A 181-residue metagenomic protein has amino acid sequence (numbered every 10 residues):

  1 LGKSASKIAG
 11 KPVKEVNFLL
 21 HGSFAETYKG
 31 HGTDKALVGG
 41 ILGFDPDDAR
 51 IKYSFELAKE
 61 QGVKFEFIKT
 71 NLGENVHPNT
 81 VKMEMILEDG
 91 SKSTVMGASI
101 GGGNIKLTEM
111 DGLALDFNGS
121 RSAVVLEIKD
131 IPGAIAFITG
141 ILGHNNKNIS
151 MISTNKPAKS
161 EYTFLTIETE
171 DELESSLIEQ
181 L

Functional and structural regions predicted by a protein language model:
L1-A5: Conserved phosphate/anionic-ligand binding catalytic regions in large, soluble enzymes, centered on
A9-K11: Non-transmembrane, aqueous-exposed alpha-helical and coiled segments at domain scale
V13-H21: Beta-strand segments within the central parallel beta-sheet cores of soluble alpha/beta enzyme folds
L20-E56, E60, K64: A structural-propensity feature for long, helix-poor, extended segments
T27-A36, P78, Y162-E168: Short glycine/threonine-rich loop-to-helix capping motif typified by GTGT followed within a few residues by an Asp-Pro
A49-Y53, K59, F67-T70, E74 (+1 more regions): A conserved regulatory-domain signal marking ACT and ACT-like small-molecule sensing domains and adjacent regulatory
L72-E84: A glycine-rich beta-turn/hairpin centered on an aromatic-Pro dipeptide
M85-G90: Short acidic, glycine-rich loop/turn motifs
